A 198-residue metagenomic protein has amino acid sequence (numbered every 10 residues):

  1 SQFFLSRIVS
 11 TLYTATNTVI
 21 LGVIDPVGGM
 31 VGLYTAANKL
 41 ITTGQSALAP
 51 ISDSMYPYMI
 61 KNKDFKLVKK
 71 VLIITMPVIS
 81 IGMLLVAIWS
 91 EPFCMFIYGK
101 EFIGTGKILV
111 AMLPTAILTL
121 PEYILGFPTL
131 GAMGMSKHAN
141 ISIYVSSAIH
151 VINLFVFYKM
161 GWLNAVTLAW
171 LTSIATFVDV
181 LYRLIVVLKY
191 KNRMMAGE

Functional and structural regions predicted by a protein language model:
F3, T18-I41, I103-K107, A165-W170: Interfacial/gating helices of multi-pass transporter permease domains
F3-V9, K66-I73, L109, T129-N153: Alpha-helical transmembrane segments of multi-pass membrane transporters/permeases
S10, T14, Y34-D53, G82 (+1 more regions): Transmembrane helix-bundle signature of multi-pass secondary active exporters and lipid flippases
G28, W89-L120, M133, W162 (+1 more regions): Interfacial segments at transmembrane-helix termini and the short loops linking adjacent helices
G29-M30, S90-E91, M95, S147-M194: Membrane-interface helix-loop junctions in multi-pass transport and translocation proteins
N38, V71-I88, K100-T105, V166-K191: Short alpha-helical transmembrane segments in multi-pass integral membrane proteins
I41-D64, G126-A132: Helix-loop junctions and terminal segments of transmembrane helices in multi-pass membrane transport/translocation
I60-K61, A116-Y144, V187: Membrane-interface junctions at transmembrane-helix termini in multi-pass inner-membrane proteins
